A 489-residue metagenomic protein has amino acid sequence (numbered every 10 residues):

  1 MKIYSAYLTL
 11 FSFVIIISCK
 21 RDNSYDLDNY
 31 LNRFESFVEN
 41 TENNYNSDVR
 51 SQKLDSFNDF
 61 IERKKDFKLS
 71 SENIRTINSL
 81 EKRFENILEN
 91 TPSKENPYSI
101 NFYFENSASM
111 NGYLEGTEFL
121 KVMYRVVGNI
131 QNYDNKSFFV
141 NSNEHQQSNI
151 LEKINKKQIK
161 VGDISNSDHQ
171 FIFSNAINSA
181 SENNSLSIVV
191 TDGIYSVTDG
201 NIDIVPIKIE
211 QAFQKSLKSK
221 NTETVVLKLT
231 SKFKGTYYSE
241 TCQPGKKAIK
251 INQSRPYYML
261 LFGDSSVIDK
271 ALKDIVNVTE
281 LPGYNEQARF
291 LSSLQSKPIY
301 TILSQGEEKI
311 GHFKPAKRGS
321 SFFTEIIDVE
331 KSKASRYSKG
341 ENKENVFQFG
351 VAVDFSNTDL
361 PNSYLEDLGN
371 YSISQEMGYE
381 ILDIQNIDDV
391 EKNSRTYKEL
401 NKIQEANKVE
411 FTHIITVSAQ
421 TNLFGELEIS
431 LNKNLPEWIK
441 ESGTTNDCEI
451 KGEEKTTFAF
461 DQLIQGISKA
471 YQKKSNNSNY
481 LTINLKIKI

Functional and structural regions predicted by a protein language model:
I15-S18: C-terminal motif of bacterial Sec signal peptides marking the signal peptidase cleavage site
K20-D22: Bacterial signal peptide processing site
R33, N40-I61, N135-K160: Short beta-strand-loop
Y45-T91, P97-Y98, A108-N135, I202-K218: …and closely analogous acidic/polar surface helices at protein-protein or active-site interfaces in A-domain-like
F104-S107, N184-D199: DG-centered beta-turn motif at the end of beta-strands
N143-L186, Y195-S196, E223, T230: Von Willebrand factor
K220-A352: Eukaryote-biased recognition of electropositive, low-complexity segments and basic polyanion/acidic-motif-binding
G311-I489: Extended non-globular C-terminal regions
